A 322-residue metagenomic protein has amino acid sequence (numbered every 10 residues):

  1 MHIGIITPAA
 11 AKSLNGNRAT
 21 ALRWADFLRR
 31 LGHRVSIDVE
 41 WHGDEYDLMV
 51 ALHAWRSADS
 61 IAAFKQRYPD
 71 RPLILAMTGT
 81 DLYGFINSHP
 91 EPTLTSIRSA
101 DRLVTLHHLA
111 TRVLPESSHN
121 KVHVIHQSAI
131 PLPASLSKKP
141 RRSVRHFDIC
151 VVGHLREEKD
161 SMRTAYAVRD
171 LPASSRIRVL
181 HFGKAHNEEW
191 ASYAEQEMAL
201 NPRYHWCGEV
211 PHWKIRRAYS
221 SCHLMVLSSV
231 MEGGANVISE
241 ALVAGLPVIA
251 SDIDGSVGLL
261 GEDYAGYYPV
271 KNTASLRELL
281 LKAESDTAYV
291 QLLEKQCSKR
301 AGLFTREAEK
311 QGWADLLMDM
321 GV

Functional and structural regions predicted by a protein language model:
I97, E209-V210, R217-C222: Short alpha-helical donor nucleotide-sugar binding micro-motif in glycosyltransferases
R98-V124, A129-A134: A short, active-site helix/loop in glycosyltransferases that binds the activated sugar's phosphate group
R141-R169, V179-F182: Conserved donor-binding/catalytic core segment of Leloir-type glycosyltransferases
R178-S192, G208: Glycosyltransferase donor-sugar binding loop
S192-V210: Nucleotide-activated donor-binding/catalytic signature segment of Leloir-type glycosyltransferases, i.e., the conserved
V230-M231: Aromatic "clamp/platform" in nucleotide-sugar-dependent glycosyltransferases that forms part of the donor/acceptor
P247-A250: Short hydrophobic beta-strand element within catalytic cores of glycosyltransferases and related nucleotide-activated
E262-A274, K282-T287: Conserved acidic donor-binding segment of nucleotide-sugar-dependent glycosyltransferases
